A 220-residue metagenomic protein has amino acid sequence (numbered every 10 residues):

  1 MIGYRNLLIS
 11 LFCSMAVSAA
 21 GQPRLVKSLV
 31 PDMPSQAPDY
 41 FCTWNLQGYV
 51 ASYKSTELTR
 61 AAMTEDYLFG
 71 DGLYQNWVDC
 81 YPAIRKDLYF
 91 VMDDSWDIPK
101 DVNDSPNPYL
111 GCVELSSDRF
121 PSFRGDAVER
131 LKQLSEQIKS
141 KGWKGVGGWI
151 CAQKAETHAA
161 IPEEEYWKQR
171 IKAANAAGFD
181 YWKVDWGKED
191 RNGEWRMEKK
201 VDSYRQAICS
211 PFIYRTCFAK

Functional and structural regions predicted by a protein language model:
M1-L8: Bacterial N-terminal signal peptides that target proteins for export
L11-A20: Hydrophobic h-region of N-terminal signal peptides that target proteins for export in Gram-negative bacteria
Q22-A51, Y67: N-terminal module-boundary/linker segments of secreted carbohydrate-active enzymes
V26-V30, G70-I84, S135-Q137, R170-K172: Short amphipathic alpha-helices and their capping/turn segments at secondary-structure boundaries
P34, A62-P99, A177-F179: Catalytic domains of carbohydrate-active enzymes, especially glycoside hydrolases
W44, D87-K220: Aromatic- and carboxylate-enriched substrate-binding clefts and catalytic-loop regions of carbohydrate-active enzymes
V50, R60-A62: Fold-level signature of zinc-dependent metallopeptidase catalytic domains
Y53-S55, N103-D104: Short coil/turn segments at secondary-structure boundaries
